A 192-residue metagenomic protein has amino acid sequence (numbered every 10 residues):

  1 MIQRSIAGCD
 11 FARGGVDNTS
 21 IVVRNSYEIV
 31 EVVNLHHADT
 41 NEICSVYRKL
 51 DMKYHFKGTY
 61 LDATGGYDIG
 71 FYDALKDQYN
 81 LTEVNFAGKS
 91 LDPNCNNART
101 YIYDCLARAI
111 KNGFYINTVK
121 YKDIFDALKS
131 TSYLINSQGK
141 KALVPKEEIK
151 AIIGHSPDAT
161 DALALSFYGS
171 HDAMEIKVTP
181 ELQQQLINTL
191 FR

Functional and structural regions predicted by a protein language model:
M1-K49, P157: Conserved helicase/translocase motor-coupling segment
F11, A63, A159-A162: Generic detector of well-ordered alpha-helical packing
N18, G70-Y72, M174: Short glycine-/acidic-enriched loop or helix-start segments at secondary-structure transitions that form or flank
T19, K57, T160: Residue-level detector of short, conserved catalytic/binding motifs and their immediate flanks
Y27-K140, Q185-R192: Mg2+-dependent endonuclease catalytic cores in nucleic-acid-processing enzymes, primarily RNase H-like
V33-H36, L134-K141, A151-R192: Acidic two-metal-ion nuclease catalytic site recognized across multiple nuclease folds, prominently DnaQ/RNase D-T
K146-E148: Conserved helicase C-terminal RecA-like lobe
